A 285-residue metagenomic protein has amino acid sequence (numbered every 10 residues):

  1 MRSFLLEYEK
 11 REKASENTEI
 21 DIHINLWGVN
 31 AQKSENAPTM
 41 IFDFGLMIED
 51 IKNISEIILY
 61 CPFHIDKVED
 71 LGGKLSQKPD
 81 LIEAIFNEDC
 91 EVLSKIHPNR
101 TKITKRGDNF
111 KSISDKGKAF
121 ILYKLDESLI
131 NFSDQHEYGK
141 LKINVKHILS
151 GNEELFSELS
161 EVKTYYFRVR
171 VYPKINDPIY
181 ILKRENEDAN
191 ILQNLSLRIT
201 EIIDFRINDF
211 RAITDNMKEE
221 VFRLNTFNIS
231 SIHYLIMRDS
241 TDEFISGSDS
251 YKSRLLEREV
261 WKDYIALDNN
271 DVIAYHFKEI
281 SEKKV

Functional and structural regions predicted by a protein language model:
M1, I229, N270-V272: Sequence-level motif detector for i,i+2 pairs with an aromatic at +2
M1-Y165: N-terminal pre-first-transmembrane soluble regions of secretory-pathway and organelle membrane proteins
Y8, Y60, Y123, Y138 (+6 more regions): Sequence-level detector for tyrosine residue identity
E9-K13, H64-D66, D239-T241, Y251 (+1 more regions): Change "in extracellular beta-sheet-rich domains … of secreted and cell-surface proteins" to "in beta-sheet-rich domains
G45, H64-D66, I232-Y234, D271-V272: Non-transmembrane, interaction-prone segments in cytosolic or luminal domains
L75, I199-I203, Y264-N270: Short C-terminal domain-edge/linker segments immediately following a structured domain
L141-L255: Surface-exposed, acidic/Ser/Thr-rich flexible loop segments
L256-V285: Cytosolic-side membrane-insertion boundary helix
